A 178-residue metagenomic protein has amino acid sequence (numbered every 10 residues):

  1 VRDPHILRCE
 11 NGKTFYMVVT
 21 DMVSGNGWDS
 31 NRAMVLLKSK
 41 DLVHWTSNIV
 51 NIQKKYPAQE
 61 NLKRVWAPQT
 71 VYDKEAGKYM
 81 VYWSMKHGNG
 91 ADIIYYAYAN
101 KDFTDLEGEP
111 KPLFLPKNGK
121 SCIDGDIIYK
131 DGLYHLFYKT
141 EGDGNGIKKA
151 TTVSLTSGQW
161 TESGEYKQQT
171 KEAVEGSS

Functional and structural regions predicted by a protein language model:
V1-V65, V71-G176: Beta-rich carbohydrate-recognition and catalytic domains
